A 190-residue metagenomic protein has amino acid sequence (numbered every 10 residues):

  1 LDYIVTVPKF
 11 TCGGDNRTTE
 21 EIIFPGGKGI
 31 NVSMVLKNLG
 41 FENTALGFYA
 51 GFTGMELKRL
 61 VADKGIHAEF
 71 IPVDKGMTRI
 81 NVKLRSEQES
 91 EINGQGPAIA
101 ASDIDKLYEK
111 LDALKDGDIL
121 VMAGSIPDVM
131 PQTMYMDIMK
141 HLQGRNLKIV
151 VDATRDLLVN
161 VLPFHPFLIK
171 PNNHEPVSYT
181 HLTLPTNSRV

Functional and structural regions predicted by a protein language model:
L1-T11: Positively charged, low-complexity intrinsically disordered leader regions
R17-M77: Substrate-binding N-lobe of the ribokinase-like
F70, V121-M122, I149-A153, K170-P171: General beta-strand structural signal in soluble alpha/beta enzymes
V73, K83-L114: Conserved phosphate-binding/catalytic loop of the ribokinase/pfkB sugar-kinase fold
L107, Q132-M139: Charged helix-capping and loop-helix junction motifs
R145-L147: A short helix->loop->beta-strand "cap" motif at the edges of active sites that frequently abuts
P166-H174: Non-cysteine beta-strand/loop elements that form the S-adenosyl-L-methionine
T180-T186: Conserved small/polar residues in nucleotide/adenosyl-binding loops
